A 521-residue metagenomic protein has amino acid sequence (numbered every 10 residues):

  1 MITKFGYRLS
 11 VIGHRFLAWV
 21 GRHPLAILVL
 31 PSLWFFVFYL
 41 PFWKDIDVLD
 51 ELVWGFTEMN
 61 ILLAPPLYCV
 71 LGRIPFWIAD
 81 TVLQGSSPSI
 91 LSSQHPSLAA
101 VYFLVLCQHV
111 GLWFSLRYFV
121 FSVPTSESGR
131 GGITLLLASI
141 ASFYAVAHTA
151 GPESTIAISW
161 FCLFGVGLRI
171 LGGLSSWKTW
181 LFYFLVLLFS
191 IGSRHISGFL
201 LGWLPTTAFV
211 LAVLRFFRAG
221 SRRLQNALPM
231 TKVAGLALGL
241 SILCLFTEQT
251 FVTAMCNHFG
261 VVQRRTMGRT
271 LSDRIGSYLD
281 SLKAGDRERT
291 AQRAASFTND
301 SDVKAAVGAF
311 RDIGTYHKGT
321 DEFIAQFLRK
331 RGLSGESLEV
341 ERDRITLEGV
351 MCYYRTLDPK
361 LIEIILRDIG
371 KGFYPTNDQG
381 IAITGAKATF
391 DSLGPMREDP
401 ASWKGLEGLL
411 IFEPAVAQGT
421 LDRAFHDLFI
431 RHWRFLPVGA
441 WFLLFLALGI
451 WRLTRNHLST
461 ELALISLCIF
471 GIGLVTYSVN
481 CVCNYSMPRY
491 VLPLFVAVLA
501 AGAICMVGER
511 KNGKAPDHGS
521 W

Functional and structural regions predicted by a protein language model:
W19-I46, S139, G239-V252, L474: Transmembrane signal-anchor helices characteristic of membrane glycosylation enzymes that use polyprenol
Y39-V53, M59-S87, I362: Extracytoplasmic catalytic/substrate-binding loops of multi-pass membrane glycan-assembly enzymes
I46, L104-C107, L135-G167, W177 (+2 more regions): Multi-pass, polyprenyl lipid-linked donor-dependent membrane glycosyltransferases
Q94-C107, I364-I469: Membrane-interface anchor segments at the N-terminal boundary of transmembrane helices in multi-pass membrane enzymes
Y102-S126, C162, V166: Transmembrane-helix motifs of polytopic, lipid-linked glycan transferases
L163-L181, A212-R215: Membrane-interface transmembrane helices that cradle and orient dolichyl/undecaprenyl
T179-R194, A237-C244: Membrane-interface alpha helices of multi-pass inner-membrane proteins
V233-R344, C352, I362: Juxtamembrane membrane-water interface segments immediately following transmembrane helices in multi-pass
